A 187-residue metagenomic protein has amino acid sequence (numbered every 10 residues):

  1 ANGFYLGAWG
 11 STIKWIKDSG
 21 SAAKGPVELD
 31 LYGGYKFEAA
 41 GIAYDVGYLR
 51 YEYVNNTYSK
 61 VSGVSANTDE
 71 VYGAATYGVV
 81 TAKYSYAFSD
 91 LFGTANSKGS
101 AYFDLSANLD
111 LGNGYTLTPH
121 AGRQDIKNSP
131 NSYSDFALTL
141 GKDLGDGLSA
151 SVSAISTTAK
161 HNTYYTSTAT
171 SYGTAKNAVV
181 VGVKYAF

Functional and structural regions predicted by a protein language model:
A1-F187: Outer-membrane beta-barrel proteins
